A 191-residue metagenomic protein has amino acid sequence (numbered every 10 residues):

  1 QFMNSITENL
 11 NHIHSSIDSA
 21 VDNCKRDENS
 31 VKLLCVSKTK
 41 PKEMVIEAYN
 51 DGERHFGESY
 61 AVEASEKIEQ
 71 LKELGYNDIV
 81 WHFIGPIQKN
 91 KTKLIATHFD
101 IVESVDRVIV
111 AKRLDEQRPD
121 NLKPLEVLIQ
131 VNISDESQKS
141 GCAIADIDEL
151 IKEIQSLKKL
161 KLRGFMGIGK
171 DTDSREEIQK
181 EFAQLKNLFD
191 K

Functional and structural regions predicted by a protein language model:
F2-L188: Conserved alpha/beta-domain cores
K191: Donor-binding and catalytic core of enzymes assembling or modifying cell-surface/extracellular glycoconjugates
